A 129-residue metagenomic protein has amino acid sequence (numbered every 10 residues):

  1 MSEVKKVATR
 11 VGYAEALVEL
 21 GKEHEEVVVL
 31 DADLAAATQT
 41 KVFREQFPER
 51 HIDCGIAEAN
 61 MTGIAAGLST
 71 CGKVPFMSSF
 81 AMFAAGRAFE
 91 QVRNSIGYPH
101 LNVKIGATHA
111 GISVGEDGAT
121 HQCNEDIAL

Functional and structural regions predicted by a protein language model:
M1-L129: Thiamine diphosphate
